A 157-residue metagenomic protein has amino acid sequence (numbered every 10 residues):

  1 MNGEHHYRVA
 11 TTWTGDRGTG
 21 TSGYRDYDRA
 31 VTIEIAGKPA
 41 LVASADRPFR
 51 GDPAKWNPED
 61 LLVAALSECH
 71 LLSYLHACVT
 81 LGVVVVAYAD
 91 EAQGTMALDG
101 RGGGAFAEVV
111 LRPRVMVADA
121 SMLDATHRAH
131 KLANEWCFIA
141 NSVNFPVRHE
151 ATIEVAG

Functional and structural regions predicted by a protein language model:
M1-A64, L72-G157: Extended beta-strand/beta-hairpin segments
